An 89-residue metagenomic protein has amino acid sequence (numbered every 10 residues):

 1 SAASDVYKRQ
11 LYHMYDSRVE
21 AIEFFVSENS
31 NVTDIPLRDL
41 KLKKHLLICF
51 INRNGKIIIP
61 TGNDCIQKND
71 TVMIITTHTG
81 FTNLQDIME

Functional and structural regions predicted by a protein language model:
A2-Y7: Short, small-residue-biased leader/transition segments that mark boundaries at the very start of proteins
K8-Q10, D34-I35: Glycine-rich, charged/polar anion/phosphate-binding loops that engage phosphate groups from diverse ligands
R9-S27: Internal, active-site/partner-interface "lid" segment
E23-E89: Cytosolic Rossmann-like ligand/nucleotide-binding regulatory domains
